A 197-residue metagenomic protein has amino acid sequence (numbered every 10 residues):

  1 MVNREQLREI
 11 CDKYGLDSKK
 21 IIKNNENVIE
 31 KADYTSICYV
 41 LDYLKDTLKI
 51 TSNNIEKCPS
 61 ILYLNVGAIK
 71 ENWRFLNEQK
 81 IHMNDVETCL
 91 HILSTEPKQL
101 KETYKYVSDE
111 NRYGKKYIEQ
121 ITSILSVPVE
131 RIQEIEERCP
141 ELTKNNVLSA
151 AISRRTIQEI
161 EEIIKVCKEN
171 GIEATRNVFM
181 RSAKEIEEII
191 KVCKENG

Functional and structural regions predicted by a protein language model:
M1-G197: Long amphipathic alpha-helical repeat/alpha-solenoid cores
